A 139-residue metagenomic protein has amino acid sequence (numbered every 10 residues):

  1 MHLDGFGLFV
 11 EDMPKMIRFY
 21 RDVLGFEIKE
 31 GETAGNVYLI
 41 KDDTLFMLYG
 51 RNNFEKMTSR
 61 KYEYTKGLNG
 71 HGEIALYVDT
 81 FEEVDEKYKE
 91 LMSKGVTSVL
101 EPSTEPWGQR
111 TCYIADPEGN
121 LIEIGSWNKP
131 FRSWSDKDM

Functional and structural regions predicted by a protein language model:
M1-D4, E27-F81, D85-A115, N128-M139: Vicinal oxygen chelate
G7, P14, D85: Conserved catalytic core of two-component sensor histidine kinases
L8-E11, D79: Residue-level signal for the nucleotide or nucleotide-sugar donor/cofactor binding architecture
V10-M13, P106-W107: Conserved beta-strand-loop-alpha-helix junction that forms the acyl-donor binding cleft
M16-V23, L91, D116-G119: Conserved active-site tyrosine of GNAT-family acetyltransferases
L121-I124: Short glycine-/small-residue motifs
